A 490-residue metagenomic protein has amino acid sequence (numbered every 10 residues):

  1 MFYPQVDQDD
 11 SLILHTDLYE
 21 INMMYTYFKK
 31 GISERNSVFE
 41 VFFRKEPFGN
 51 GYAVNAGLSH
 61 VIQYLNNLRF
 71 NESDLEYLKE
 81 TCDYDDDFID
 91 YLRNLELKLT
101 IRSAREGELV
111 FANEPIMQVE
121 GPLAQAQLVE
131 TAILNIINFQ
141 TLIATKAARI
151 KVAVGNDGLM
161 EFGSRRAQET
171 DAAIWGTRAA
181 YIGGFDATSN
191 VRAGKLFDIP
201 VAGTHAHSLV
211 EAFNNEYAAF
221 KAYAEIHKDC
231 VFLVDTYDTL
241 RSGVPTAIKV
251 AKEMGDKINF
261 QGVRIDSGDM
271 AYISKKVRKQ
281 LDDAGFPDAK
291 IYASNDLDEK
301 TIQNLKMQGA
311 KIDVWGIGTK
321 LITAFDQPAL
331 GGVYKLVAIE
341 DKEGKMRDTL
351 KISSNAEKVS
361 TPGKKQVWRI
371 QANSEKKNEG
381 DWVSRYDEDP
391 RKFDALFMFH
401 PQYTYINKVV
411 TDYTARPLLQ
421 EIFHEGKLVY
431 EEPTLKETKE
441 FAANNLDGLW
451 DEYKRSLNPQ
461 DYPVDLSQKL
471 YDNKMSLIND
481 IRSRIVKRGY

Functional and structural regions predicted by a protein language model:
M1-I226, K335-Y490: Ordered alpha/beta subdomains of enzyme catalytic regions
S208-N378: Glycine-rich phosphate/ribose-binding loops and adjacent secondary-structure elements that form binding surfaces
